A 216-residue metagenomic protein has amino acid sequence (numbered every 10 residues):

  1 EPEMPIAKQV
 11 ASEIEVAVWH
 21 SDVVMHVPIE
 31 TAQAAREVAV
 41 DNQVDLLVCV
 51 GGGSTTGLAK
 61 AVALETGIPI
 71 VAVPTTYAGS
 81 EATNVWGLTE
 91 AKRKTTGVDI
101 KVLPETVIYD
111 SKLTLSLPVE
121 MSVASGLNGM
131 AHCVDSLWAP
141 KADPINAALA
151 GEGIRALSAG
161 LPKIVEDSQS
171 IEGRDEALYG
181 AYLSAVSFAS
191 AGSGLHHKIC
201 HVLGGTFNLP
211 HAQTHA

Functional and structural regions predicted by a protein language model:
E1-L46: ATP/NTP phosphate-donor binding region
E3-I6, I29, S54-A61, G79-T83 (+1 more regions): Short glycine/serine/threonine-rich phosphate/pyrophosphate-binding segments that cradle anionic phosphate groups
S12, E37, K60-L64, S190 (+1 more regions): Short, well-ordered alpha-helices that flank and scaffold nucleotide-derived cofactor binding pockets
A17-V18, D45-V48, P69-V71, E105-V107 (+3 more regions): Structural motif
A39-V62, T66-Y77: A short, small-residue-rich loop immediately preceding and capping a beta-strand
L64-A148, E152-G153: A glycine/threonine-rich phosphate-anchoring loop and its flanking beta-alpha core in nucleotide/phosphate-binding
S136, P140-A216: Active-site segments that bind and position negatively charged phosphate/pyrophosphate groups
